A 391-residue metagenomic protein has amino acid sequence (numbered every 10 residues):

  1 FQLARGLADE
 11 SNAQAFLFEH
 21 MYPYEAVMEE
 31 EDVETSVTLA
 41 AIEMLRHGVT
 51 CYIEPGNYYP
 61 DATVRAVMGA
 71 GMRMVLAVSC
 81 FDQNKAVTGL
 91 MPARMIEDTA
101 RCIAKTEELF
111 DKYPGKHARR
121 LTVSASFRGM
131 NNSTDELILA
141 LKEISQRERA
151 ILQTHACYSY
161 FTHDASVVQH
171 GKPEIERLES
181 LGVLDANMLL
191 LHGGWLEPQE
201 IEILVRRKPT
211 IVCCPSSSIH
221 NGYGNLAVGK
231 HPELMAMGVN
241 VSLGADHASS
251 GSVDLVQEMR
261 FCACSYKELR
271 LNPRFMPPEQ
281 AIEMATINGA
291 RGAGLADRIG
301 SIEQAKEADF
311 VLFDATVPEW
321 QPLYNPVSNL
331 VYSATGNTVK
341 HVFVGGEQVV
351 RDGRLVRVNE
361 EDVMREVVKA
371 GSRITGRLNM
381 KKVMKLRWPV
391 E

Functional and structural regions predicted by a protein language model:
L3-T35, V78-T99, Y160-N187, R207-T210 (+2 more regions): Active-site gating loops and adjacent loop-to-helix segments of metal-dependent hydrolytic enzymes
R5-M72, C102-A118, V368-R373: Alpha-helical scaffold segments that flank or form the walls of functional sites
G48, V67, A125, H155 (+10 more regions): Divalent metal-coordination and catalytic microenvironments
R65-E202: Metal-coordinating catalytic core of metallo-dependent amide/deamination hydrolases
V78-D82, Y158, P215-H220, H247: Short, acidic/turn-prone active-site loops that include or flank metal/cofactor- and phosphate-binding residues
S180-N187, H231-W320, Y332-T335: His/Asp/Glu-enriched, well-ordered alpha-helical/loop segment that forms or immediately abuts the divalent-metal
V205-A245: A conserved active-site cap/scaffold subdomain adjacent to cofactor or substrate pockets
T286-E391: Active-site microenvironment of metallo-dependent hydrolases
